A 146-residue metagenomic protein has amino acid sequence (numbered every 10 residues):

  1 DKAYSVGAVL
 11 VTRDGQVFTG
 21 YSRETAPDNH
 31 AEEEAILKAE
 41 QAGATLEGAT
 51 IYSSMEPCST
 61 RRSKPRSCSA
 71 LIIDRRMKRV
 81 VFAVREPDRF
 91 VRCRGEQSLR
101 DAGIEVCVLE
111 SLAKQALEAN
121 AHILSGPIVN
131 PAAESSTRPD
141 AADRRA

Functional and structural regions predicted by a protein language model:
D1-K2: Short, basic/aromatic recognition patches
S5-D14: Short beta-strand scaffold segments in enzyme catalytic cores
G7, C58, L99: Residue-level signal for inorganic ion chemistry
F18-T19: A structural microfeature
S22-E40: Acidic helix/loop or adjacent segment enriched in Glu/Asp that either coordinates divalent metal
T25, N29, I51-I73, F90: Local cysteine-cluster metal-coordination motifs and their immediate loop/turn environment, predominantly Fe-S cluster
A44-A49: Short helix-loop-beta connector
S63-A146: Zinc-dependent deaminase
